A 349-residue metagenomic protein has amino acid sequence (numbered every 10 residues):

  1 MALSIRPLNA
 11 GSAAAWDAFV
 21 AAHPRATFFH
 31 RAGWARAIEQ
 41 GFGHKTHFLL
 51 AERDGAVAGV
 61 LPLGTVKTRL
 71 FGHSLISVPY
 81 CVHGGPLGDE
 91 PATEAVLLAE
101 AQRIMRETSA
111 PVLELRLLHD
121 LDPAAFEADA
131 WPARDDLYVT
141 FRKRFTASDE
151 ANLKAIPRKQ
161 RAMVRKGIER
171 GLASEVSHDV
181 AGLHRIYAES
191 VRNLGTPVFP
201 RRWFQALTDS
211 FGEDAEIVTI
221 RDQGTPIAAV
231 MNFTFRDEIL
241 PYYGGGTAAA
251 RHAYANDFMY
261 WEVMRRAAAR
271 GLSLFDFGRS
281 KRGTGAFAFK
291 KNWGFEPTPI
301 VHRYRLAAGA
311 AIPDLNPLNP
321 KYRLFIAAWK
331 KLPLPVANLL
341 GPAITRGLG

Functional and structural regions predicted by a protein language model:
L3-D54, L61-F71, L118-H252: A conserved beta-strand-loop-helix scaffold within acyl/acetyltransferase catalytic domains
F48, T65, F126-A151, S273-G349: Active-site/acyl-donor-binding loops of N-acyltransferases
L49-L61, T68-L70, C81, D89 (+2 more regions): Aromatic (often tryptophan-rich) hydrophobic motifs at membrane interfaces
I76-H83: N-terminal cap/recognition module
V78, K154-M163, N316-R323: Short intrinsically disordered coil segments
P86: Active-site phosphate/ATP/adenylate-binding loop shared across adenylate-forming ligases
A92-L137: Non-catalytic accessory segments adjacent to catalytic cores
